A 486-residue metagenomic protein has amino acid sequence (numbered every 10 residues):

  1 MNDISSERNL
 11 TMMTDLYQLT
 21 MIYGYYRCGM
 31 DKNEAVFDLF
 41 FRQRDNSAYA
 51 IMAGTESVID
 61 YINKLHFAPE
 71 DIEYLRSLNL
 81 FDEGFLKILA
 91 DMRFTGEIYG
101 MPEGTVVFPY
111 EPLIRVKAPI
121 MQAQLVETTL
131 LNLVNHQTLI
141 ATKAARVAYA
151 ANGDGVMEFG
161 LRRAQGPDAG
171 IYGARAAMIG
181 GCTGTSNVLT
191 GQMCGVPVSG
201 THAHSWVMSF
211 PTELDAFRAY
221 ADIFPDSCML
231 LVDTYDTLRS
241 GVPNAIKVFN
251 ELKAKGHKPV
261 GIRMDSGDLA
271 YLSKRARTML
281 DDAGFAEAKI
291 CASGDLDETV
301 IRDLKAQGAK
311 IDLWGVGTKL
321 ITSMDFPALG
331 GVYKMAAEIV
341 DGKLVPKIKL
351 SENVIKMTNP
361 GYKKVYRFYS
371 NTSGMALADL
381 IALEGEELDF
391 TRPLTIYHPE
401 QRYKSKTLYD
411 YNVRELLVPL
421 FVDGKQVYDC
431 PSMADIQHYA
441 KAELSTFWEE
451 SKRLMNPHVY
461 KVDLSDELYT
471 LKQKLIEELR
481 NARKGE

Functional and structural regions predicted by a protein language model:
N2-E34, R42-D45, L80-F81, L86-T95 (+8 more regions): Buried, small/hydrophobic-residue-enriched core segments of structured protein domains
N2-N33, N46-A50, A283, A288 (+1 more regions): Gly/Ser/Thr/Ala-enriched C-terminal appendages of enzymes
C28, A35-A90: N-terminal, Lys/Arg-enriched amphipathic/low-complexity engagement segments that precede the first folded domain
V36-D38, T95, V156, V332 (+1 more regions): A residue-level signal for beta-strand positions that form part of recognition/binding surfaces within mature
D60-L65, G100-E103, V107: An N-terminal, globular interaction/scaffold subdomain
E73-Y74, T142-R146, G160, K452-V459: Short coil/turn segments at secondary-structure boundaries
I98-G104, V413-L416: Short acidic, Pro/Gly- and aromatic-enriched capping/linker segments at domain boundaries
S199, I262, I290, D312-W314: Hydrophobic residues within beta-strands of alpha/beta enzymes
